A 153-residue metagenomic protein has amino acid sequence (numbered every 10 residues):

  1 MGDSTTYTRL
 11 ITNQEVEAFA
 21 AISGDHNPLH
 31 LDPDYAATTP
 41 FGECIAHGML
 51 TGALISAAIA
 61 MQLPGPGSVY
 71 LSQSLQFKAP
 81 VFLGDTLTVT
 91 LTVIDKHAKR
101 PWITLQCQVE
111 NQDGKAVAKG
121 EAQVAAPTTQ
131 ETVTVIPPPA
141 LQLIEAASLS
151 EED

Functional and structural regions predicted by a protein language model:
M1, V81-D153: HotDog/MaoC-like acyl-thioester-processing domains
M1-A46, D153: Catalytic strand-loop segment that frames the active site of acyl-thioester-processing enzymes
T6-I11, Q76, Q123-A125: Generic structural detector for well-ordered beta-strands
A21-G24, A60-P64, Q112: Short, intrinsically disordered, mixed-charge
P28, P64, P80, A126-P127: Proline-rich low-complexity regions
A37-A46, L50-V93: Hydrophobic beta-strand-centered segment that forms part of the acyl-chain substrate-binding groove
